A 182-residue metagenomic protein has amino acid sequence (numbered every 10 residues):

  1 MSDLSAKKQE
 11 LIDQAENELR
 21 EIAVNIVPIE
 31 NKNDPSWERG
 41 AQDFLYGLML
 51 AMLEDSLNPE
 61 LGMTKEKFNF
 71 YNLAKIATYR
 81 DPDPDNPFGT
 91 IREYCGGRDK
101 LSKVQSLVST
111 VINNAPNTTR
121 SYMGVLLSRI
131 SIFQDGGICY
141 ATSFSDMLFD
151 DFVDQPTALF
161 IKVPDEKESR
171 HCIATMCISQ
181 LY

Functional and structural regions predicted by a protein language model:
M1-Y182: P-loop NTPase motor domains
